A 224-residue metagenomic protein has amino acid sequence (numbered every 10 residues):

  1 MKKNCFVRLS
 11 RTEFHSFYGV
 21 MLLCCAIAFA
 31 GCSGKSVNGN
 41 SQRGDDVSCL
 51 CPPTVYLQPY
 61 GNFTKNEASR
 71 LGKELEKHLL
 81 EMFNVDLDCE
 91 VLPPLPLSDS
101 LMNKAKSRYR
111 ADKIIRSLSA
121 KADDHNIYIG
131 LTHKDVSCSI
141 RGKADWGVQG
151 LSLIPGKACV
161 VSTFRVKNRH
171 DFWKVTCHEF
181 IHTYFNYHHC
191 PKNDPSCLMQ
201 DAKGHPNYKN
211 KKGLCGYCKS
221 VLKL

Functional and structural regions predicted by a protein language model:
M1-F14: N-terminal secretory signal peptides that target proteins for export/translocation
C5, C24-C25: Cysteine-centered motifs
G19-L23: Hydrophobic helical h-region of N-terminal Sec-dependent signal peptides in bacterial secretory/periplasmic proteins
A30-G31: C-terminal motif of bacterial Sec signal peptides marking the signal peptidase cleavage site
L50-E67: Fold-level signature of zinc-dependent metallopeptidase catalytic domains
S69-V175: Metzincin-family zinc-dependent endopeptidase catalytic domain
D145-D171, Y187-L224: Metalloprotease/metallohydrolase-associated module, dominated by Zn2+-dependent proteases
V175-Y187: Catalytic glutamate of the conserved HExxH
